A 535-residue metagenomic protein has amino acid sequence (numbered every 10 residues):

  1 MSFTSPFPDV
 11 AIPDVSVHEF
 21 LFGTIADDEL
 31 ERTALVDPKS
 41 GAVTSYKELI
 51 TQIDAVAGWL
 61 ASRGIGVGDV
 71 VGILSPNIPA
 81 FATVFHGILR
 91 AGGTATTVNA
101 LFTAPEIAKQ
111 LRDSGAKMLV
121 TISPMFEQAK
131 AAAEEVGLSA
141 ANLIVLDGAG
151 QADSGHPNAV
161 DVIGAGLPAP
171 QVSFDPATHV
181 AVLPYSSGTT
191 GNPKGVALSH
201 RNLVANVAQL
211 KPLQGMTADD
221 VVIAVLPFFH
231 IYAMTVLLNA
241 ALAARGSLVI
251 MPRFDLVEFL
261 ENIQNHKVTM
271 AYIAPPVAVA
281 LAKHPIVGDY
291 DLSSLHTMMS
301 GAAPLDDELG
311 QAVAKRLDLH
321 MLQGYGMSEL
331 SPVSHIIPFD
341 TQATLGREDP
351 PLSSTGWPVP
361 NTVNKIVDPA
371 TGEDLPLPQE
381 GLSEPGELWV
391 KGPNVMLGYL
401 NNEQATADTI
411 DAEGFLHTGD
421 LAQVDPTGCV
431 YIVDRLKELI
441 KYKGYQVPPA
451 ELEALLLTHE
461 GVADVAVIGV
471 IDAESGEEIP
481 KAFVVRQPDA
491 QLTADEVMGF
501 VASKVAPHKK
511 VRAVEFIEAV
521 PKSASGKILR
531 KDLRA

Functional and structural regions predicted by a protein language model:
D14, L30-E31, G150-Q151, P157 (+3 more regions): Conserved pre-ATP/AMP-binding loop-to-beta segment of ANL
E31-I78, A82-H86, T103-A108: Conserved AMP-binding/adenylate-forming core of the ANL superfamily
V43-K47, A181-A205: Conserved AMP-binding A3 loop
S62-R63, R90-D161, P170, P488-A490 (+1 more regions): Structural core segment of the AMP-binding/adenylate-forming
A91, V204-V221, F229-M270, K283-H284: Conserved AMP-binding/adenylation subdomain of ANL enzymes
F102, L119-T121, A271, G392 (+4 more regions): AMP-binding/adenylate-forming catalytic core of the ANL superfamily
L146, A506-I528: AMP-binding/adenylate-forming catalytic domain of the ANL superfamily
V268-I273, A282-P350, V363: Gly/Ser/Thr-rich phosphate-binding loop
